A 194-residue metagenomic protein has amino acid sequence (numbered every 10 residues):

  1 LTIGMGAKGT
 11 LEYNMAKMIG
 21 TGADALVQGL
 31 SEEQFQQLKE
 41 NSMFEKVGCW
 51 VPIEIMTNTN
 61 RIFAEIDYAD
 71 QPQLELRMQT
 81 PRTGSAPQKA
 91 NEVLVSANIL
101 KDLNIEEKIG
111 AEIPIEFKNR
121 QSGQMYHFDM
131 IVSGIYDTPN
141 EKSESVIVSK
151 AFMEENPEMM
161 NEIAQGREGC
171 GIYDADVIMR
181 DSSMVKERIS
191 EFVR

Functional and structural regions predicted by a protein language model:
M5-R194: Basic-flanked hydrophobic alpha-helices used for secretion and membrane insertion
